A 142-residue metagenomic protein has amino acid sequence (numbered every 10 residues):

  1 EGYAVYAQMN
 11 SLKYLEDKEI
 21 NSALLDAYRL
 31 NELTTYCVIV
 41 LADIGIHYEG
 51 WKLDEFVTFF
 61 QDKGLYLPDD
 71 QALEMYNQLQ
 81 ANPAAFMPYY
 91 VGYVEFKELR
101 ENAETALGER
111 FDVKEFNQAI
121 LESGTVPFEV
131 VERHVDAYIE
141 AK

Functional and structural regions predicted by a protein language model:
E1-K142: N-terminal maturation segment of proteins
